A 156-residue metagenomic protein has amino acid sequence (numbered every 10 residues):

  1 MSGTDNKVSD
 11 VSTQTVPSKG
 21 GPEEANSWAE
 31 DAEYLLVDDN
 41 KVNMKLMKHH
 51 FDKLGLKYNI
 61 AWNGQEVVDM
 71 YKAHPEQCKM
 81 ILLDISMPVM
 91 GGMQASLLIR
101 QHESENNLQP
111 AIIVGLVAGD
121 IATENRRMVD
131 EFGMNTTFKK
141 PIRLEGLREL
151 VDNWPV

Functional and structural regions predicted by a protein language model:
M1-V156: C-terminal compact regulatory domains
